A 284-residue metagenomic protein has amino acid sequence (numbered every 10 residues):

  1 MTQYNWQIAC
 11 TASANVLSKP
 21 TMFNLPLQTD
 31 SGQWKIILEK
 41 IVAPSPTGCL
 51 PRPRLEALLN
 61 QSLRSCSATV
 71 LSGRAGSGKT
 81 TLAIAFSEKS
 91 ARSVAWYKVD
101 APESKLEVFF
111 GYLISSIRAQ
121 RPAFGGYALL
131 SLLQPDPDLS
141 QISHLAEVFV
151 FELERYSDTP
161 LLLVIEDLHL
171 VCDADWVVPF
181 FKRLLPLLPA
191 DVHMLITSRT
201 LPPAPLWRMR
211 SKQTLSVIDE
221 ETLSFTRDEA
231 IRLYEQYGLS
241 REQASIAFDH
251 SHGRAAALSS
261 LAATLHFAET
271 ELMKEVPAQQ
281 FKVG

Functional and structural regions predicted by a protein language model:
F23-L59, Y127-L133: Conserved adenine-nucleotide phosphate-binding loops and their immediately adjacent elements
D30-G32, I37-L38, E152, R210-S211 (+3 more regions): Loop-to-helix "switch" segment enriched in basic and acidic residues adjacent to catalytic/ligand pockets
N60-C66: Phosphate-binding P-loop
L71: Hydrophobic anchor at the beta1->P-loop junction of P-loop NTPases
R74: P-loop (Walker A) phosphate-binding loop of NTP-binding proteins
S77, L82-P160, L170-C172: Conserved phosphate-binding/catalytic loops and adjacent sensor/switch elements of nucleotide-binding enzymes, spanning
E166-D167: Walker B catalytic acidic pair
L170-V171, K182-M209, V217: Sensor-1/coupling segment of RecA-like P-loop NTPase cores
